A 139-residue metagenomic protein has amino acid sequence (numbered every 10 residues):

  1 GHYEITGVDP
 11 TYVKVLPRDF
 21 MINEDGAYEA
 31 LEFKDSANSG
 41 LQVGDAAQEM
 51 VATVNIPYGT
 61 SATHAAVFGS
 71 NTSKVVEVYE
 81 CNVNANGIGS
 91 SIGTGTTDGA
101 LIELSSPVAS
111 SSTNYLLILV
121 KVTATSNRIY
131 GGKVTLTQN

Functional and structural regions predicted by a protein language model:
H2-A46: Glycan-recognition and processing domains
Q42-G59: Short beta-strands within extracellular/lumenal beta-sheet-rich domains
I56, G69, V120-V122: Short beta-strand segments enriched in hydrophobic/aromatic residues within well-folded beta-rich domains
T60-N71: A short beta-strand element within beta-rich, extracytoplasmic domains of secreted/secretory-pathway proteins
S73-A85: Short, surface-exposed beta-strand/strand-loop-strand elements in extracellular ectodomains
G87-A109: Extracellular carbohydrate recognition and processing domains and analogous Trp-centered ligand-binding platforms
P107-Y130: Noncatalytic modules at the cell exterior or secretory-pathway interfaces, chiefly beta-strand-rich lectin/adhesion
Y130-Q138: Short, low-complexity, Pro/Ser/Thr/Gly-rich segments in the mature regions of secreted, periplasmic
